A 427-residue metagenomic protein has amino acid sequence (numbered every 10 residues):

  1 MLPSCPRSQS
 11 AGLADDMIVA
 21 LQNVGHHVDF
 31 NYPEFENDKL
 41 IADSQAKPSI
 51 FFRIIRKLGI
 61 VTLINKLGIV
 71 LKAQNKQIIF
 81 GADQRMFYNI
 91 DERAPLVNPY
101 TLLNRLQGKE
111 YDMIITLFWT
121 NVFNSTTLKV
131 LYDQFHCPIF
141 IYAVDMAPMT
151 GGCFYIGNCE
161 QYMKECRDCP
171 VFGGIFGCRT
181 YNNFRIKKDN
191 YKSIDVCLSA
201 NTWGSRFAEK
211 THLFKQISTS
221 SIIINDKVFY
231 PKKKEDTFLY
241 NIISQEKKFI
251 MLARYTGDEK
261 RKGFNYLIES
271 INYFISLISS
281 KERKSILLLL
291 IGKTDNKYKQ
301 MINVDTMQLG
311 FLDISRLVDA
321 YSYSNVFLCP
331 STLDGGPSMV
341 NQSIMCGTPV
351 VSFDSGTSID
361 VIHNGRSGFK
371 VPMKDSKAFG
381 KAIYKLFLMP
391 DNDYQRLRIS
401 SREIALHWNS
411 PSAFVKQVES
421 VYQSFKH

Functional and structural regions predicted by a protein language model:
Q134, C159-C197, R206-K210: Membrane-proximal helix-turn-helix segments that form the acceptor-binding/catalytic region of lipid-linked
V196, I242-K262, I268-N272: Conserved donor-binding/catalytic core segment of Leloir-type glycosyltransferases
E209, I224-N241, K299, R316-D319: Acidic anion/phosphate-binding donor-loop and adjacent secondary structure in glycosyltransferase catalytic cores
L312, D319-S324: Short alpha-helical donor nucleotide-sugar binding micro-motif in glycosyltransferases
T332-L333: Aromatic "clamp/platform" in nucleotide-sugar-dependent glycosyltransferases that forms part of the donor/acceptor
P349-S352: Short hydrophobic beta-strand element within catalytic cores of glycosyltransferases and related nucleotide-activated
N364-G365, F369-S376, K385-D391: Conserved acidic donor-binding segment of nucleotide-sugar-dependent glycosyltransferases
Q395-Q423: A charged, aromatic-enriched C-terminal amphipathic alpha-helix characteristic of glycosyltransferases across folds
